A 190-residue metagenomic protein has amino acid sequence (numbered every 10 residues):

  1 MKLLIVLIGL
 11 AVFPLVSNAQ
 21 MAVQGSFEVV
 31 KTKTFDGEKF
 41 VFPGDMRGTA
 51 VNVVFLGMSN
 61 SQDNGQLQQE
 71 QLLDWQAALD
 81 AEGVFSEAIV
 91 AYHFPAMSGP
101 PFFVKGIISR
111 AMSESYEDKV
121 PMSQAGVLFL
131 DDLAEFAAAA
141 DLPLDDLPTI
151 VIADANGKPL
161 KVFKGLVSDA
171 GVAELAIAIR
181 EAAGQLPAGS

Functional and structural regions predicted by a protein language model:
L3-F13: Sec-dependent N-terminal signal peptides
F13-Q20: Sec/Tat signal peptide C-region and signal peptidase I cleavage site
V30-N52, S59: A short beta-strand-turn-helix
T49-V51, F85-V90, L147-P148, A155: Loop/turn elements at helix/coil->beta-strand transitions in domains of secreted/extracellular proteins
N60-Q62, A96-P101, A134-E135, K158-P159 (+1 more regions): Solvent-exposed loop/turn segments at secondary-structure junctions within structured extracellular/periplasmic domains
Q62-V120: Structural microenvironment flanking redox-active thiols in thiol-disulfide oxidoreductases
F103-D146: Thioredoxin-like thiol-disulfide oxidoreductase module
A137, D146-S190: Thiol-/selenol-based redox modules, centered on thioredoxin-like and closely related oxidoreductase domains
